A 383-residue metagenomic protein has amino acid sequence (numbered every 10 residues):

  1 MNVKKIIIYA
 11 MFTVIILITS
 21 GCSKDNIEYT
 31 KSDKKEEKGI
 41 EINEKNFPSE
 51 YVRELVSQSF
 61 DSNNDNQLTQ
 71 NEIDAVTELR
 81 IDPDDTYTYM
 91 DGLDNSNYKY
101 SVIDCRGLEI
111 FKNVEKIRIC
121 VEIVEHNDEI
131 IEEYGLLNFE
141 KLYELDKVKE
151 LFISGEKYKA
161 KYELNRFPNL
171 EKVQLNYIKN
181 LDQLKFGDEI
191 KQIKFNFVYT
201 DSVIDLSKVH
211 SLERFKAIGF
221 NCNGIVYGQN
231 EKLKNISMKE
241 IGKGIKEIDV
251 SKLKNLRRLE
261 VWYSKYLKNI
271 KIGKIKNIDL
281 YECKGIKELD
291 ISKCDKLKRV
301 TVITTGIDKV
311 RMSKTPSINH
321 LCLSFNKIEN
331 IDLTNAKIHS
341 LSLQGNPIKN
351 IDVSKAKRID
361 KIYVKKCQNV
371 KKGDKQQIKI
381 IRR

Functional and structural regions predicted by a protein language model:
M1-V3: N-terminal secretory signal peptides that target proteins for export/translocation
K5-D25: Sec-dependent N-terminal signal peptides of Gram-positive bacterial secreted proteins and lipoproteins
C22-K157, K161-Y199, V203-H210, G219-E231 (+4 more regions): N-terminal capping/linker segments that flank leucine-rich repeat
L79, I117-I119, L151-I153, V173 (+13 more regions): Conserved hydrophobic beta-strand positions in leucine-rich repeat
D82, C120-E122, S154, N176 (+14 more regions): Per-repeat beta-strand-to-loop junction in leucine-rich repeat
K159, L181, D201, N223 (+7 more regions): Leucine-rich repeat
S342-R383: Leucine-rich solenoid repeat scaffolds
